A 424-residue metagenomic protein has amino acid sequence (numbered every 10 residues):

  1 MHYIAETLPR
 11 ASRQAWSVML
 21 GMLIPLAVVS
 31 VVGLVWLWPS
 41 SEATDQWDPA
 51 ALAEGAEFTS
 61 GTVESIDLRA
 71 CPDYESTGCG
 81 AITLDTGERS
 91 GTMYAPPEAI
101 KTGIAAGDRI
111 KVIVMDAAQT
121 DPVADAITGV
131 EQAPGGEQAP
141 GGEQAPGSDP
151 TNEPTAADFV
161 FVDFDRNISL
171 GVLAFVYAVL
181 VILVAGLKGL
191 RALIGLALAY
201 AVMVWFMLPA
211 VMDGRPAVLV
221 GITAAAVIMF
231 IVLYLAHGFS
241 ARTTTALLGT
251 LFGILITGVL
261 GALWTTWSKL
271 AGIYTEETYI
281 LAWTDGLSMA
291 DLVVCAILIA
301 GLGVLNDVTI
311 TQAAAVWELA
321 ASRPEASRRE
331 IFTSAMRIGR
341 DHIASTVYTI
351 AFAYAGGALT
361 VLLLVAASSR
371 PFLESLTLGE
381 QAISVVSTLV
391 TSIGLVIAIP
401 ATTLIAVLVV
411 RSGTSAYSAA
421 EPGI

Functional and structural regions predicted by a protein language model:
M1-A50: Hydrophobic secretory-pathway targeting helix
A15, D213, A217, A335-I350 (+1 more regions): Loop-to-transmembrane-helix entry motif
S41-R166: Extracytoplasmic/periplasmic regions of membrane proteins
P140, P146, N152, A156-V162 (+3 more regions): Membrane interfacial helix motifs at helix-loop boundaries and amphipathic/re-entrant anchors
L173-Y279, A290-I297: Transmembrane alpha-helical segments that form the functional core of multipass membrane systems
A246-I254, A282-L302, S345, T349 (+1 more regions): Pore-lining and gate-forming transmembrane alpha-helices of multi-pass membrane transport proteins
L302-I310, V316-L364, S368-S369: Helical hairpin unit composed of two closely spaced alpha helices linked by a short loop
A355, L359-I424: Hydrophobic alpha-helical transmembrane segments of membrane transport and translocation systems, primarily multi-pass
